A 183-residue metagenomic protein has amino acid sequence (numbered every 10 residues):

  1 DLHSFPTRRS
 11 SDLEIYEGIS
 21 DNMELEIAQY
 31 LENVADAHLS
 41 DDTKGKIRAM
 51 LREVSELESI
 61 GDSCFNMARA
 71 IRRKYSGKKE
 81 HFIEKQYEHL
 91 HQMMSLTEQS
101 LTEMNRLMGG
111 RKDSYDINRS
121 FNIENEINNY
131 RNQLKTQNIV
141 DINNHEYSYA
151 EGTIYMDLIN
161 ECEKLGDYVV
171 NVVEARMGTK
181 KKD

Functional and structural regions predicted by a protein language model:
S4, R8-D183: Cytosolic, long alpha-helical scaffolding segments
